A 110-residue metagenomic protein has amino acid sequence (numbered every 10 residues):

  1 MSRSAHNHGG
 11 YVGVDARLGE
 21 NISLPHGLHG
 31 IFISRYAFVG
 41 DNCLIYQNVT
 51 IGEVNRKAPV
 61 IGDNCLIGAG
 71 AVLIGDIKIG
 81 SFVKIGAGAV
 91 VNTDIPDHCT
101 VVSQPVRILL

Functional and structural regions predicted by a protein language model:
M1-Y11, V106: Terminal amphipathic alpha-helical/low-complexity segments used for targeting or macromolecular assembly
V14, G19-E20, P25-H26, S34-R35 (+12 more regions): Left-handed beta-helix
